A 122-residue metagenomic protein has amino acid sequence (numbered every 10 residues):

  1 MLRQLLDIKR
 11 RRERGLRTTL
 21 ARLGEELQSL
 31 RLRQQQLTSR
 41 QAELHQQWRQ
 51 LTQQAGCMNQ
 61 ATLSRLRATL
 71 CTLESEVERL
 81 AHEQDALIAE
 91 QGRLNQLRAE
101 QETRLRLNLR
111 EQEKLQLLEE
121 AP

Functional and structural regions predicted by a protein language model:
M1-P122: Charge-rich amphipathic alpha-helical interaction elements
